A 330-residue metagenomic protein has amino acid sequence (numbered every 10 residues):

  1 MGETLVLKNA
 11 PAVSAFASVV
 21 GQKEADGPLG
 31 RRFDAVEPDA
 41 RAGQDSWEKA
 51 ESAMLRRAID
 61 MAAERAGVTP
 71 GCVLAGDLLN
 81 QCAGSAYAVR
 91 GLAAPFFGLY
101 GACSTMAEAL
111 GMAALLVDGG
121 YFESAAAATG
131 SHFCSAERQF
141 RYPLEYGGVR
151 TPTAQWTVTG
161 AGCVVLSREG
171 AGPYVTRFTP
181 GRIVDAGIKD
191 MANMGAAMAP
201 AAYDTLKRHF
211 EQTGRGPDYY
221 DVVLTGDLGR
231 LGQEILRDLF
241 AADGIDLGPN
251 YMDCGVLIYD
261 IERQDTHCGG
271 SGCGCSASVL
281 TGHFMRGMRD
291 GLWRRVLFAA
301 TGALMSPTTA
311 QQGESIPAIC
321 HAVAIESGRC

Functional and structural regions predicted by a protein language model:
M1-D45, P143-K207, Q212, I245-D265 (+2 more regions): Condensing-enzyme catalytic core mediating Claisen C-C bond formation in acyl metabolism
M1-L74, L78-S85, A201-D218, L231-F240 (+4 more regions): Conserved active-site "lid/cap" helical segment
G71-F96, M106-G111: Long, hydrophobic/aromatic-enriched structural stretches that serve as scaffold segments
A75-G76, A125-S131, L166, V296-T301: Short beta-strand segments
C82-G84, F133-R138, I183-G187, M305-P307: Short, well-ordered, mixed-charge alpha-helical segments that flank or form enzyme active sites
S85-V89, L228-D243, T308-S315: Short glycine/threonine-rich loop-to-helix capping motif typified by GTGT followed within a few residues by an Asp-Pro
L99-A127, L166, S271-W293: Active-site-proximal alpha-helical scaffold in enzymes
D221-R230, L257, C268-G269: A short beta-alpha structural unit
